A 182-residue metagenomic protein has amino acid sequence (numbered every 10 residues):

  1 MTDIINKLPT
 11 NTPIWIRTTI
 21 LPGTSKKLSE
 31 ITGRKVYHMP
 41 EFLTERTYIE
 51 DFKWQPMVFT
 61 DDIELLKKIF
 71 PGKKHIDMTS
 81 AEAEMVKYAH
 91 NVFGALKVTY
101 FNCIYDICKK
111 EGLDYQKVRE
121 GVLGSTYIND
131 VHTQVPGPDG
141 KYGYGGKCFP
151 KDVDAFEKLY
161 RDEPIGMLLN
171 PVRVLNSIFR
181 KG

Functional and structural regions predicted by a protein language model:
T2, N6, P13-K87, F156: Rossmann-fold dinucleotide-binding core
I5, V98-F101: Short, hydrophobic/amphipathic alpha-helical packing segments that form internal helix faces or helix-helix interfaces
N6-P9, L123: Alpha-helix boundary recognition
T10, Y88-H90, K141-Y142: A short, structure-level motif marking secondary-structure boundaries and short turns
V36, H90, Q134: Conserved active-site segment immediately N-terminal to the catalytic lysine that forms the internal aldimine
T60, H90, G94-V98, G146: Short-chain dehydrogenase/reductase
E84, N102-G182: Interdomain hinge/lid region at the active-site interface of Rossmann-like NAD(P)-dependent oxidoreductases
